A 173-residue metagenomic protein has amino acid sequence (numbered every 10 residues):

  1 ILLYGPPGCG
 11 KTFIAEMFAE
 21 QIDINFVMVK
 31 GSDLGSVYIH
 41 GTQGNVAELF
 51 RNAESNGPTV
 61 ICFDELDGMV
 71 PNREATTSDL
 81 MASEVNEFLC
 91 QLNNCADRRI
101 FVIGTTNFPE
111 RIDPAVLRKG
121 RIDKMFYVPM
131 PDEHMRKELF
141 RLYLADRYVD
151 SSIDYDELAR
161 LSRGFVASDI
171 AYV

Functional and structural regions predicted by a protein language model:
I1-A159, F165: Walker A/P-loop NTP-binding motif of AAA+ ATPase domains
R163-V173: The conserved phosphate-sensing helix
